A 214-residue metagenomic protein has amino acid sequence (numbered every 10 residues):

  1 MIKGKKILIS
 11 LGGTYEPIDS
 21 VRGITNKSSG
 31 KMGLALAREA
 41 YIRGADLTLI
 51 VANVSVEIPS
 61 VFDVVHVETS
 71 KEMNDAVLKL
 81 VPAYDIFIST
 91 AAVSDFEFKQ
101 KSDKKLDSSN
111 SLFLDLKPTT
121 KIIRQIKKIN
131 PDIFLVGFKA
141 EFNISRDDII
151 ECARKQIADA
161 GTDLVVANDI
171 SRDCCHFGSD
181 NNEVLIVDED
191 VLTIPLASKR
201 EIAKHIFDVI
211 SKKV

Functional and structural regions predicted by a protein language model:
M1-V214: A cross-family phosphate/adenosyl-ligand binding-site feature
